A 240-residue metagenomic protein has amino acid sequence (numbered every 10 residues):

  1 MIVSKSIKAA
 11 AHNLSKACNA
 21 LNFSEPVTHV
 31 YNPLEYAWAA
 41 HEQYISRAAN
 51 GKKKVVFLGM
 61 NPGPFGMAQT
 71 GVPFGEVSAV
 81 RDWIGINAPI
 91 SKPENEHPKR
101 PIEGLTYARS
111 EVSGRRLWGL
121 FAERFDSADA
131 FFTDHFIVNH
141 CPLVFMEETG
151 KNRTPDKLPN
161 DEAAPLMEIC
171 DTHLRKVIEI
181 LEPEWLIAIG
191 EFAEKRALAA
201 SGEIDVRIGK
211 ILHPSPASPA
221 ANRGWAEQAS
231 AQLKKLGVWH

Functional and structural regions predicted by a protein language model:
I2-W185, E194-K195, P219, Q228-H240: A polyanion-binding, active-site-adjacent surface
E191, P214: Active-site metal-binding loops of divalent metal-dependent hydrolases
A197-E203: Short, aromatic/basic amphipathic alpha-helical patches
I204-H213: Short hydrophobic/aromatic-enriched beta-strand-loop microsegments
G224-W225: Loop-rich non-cytosolic ectodomains and luminal regions
